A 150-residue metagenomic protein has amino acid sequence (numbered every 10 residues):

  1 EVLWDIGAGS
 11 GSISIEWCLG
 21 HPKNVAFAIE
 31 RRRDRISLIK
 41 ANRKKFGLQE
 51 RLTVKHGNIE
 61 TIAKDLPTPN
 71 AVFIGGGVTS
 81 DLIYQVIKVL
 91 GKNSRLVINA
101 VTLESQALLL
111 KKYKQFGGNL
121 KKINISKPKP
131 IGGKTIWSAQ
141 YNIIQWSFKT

Functional and structural regions predicted by a protein language model:
V2, V25, R95: Short glycine-centered segments of the SAM/dcSAM-binding site in methyltransferase folds
V2-G9: Conserved class I S-adenosyl-L-methionine
W4, F27-E30, N99: The conserved SAM/SAH-binding core of class I Rossmann-like methyltransferase domains, concentrating on the hydrophobic
S10-K23: Conserved SAM-binding loop of SAM-dependent methyltransferases across substrates and taxa, primarily the Class I
H21, L48, L90-K92: Helix-to-beta-strand junctions that scaffold the AdoMet/dcAdoMet cofactor pocket in Class I SAM-dependent enzymes
I29-A71: S-adenosyl-L-methionine
T53-I98: Active-site segment flanking the S-adenosylmethionine/decSAM binding pocket in AdoMet-dependent transferases
Y84-I144: C-terminal substrate-binding/active-site "lid" region of AdoMet-derived donor-dependent transferases
